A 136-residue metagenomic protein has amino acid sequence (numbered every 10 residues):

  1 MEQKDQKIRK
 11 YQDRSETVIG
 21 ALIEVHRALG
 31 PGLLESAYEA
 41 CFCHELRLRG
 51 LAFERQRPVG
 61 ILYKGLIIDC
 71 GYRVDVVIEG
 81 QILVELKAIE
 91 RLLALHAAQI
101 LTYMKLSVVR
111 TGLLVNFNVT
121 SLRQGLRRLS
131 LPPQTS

Functional and structural regions predicted by a protein language model:
M1-K10, S136: Short, low-complexity, charge-dense intrinsically disordered segments
Y11-G20, P31-E35, E39, C43: Nuclease catalytic cores
G30, F53, V74-L92, Y103: Conserved catalytic cores of phosphodiester-cleaving nucleases, focusing on short active-site segments
C43, L51-E54, A94-Q99: A cross-kingdom feature that marks ATP-driven nucleic-acid transaction machinery
R47-K64: A short acidic/basic microdomain associated with nuclease active sites
Y63-I67, L122-R123: Acidic pyrophosphate-coordinating catalytic loop
K87-S136: Nucleic-acid nuclease catalytic cores
